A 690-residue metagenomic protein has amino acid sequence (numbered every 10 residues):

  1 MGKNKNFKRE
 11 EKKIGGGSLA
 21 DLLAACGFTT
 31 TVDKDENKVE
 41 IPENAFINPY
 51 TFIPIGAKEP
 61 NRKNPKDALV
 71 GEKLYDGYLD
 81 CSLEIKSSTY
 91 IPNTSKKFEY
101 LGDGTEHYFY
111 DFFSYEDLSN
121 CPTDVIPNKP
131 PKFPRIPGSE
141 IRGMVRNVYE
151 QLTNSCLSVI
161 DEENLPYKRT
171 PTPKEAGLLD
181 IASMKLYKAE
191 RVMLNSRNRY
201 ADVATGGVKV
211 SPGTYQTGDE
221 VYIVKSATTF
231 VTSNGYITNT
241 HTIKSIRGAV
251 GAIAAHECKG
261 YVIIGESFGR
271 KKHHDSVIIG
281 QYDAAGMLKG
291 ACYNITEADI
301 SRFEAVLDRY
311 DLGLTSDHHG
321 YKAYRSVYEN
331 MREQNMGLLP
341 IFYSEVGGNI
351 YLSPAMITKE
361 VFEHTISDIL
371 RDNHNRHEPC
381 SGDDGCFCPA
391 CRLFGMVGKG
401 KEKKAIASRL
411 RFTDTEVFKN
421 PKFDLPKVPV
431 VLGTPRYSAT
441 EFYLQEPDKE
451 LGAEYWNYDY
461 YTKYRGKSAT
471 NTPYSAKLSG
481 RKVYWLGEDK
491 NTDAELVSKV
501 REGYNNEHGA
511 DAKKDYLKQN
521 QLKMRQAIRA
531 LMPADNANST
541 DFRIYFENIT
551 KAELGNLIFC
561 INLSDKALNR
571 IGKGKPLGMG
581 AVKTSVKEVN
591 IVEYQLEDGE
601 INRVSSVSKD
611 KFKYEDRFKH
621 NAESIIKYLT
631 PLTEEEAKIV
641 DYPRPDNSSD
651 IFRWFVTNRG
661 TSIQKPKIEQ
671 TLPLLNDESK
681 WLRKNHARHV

Functional and structural regions predicted by a protein language model:
M1-V690: Basic, Gly/Ser/Thr-rich N-terminal segments that form RNA-phosphate-binding interfaces in CRISPR RAMP
